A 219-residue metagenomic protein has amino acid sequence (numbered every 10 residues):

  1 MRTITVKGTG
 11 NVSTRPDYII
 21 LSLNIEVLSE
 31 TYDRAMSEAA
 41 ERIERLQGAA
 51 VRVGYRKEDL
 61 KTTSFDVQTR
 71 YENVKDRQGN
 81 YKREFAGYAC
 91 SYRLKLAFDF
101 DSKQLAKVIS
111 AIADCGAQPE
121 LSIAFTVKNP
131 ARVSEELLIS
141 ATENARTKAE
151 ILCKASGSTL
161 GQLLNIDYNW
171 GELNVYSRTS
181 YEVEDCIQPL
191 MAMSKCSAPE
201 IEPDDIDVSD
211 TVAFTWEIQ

Functional and structural regions predicted by a protein language model:
M1-Q219: Short, charge-dense linear interaction motifs
